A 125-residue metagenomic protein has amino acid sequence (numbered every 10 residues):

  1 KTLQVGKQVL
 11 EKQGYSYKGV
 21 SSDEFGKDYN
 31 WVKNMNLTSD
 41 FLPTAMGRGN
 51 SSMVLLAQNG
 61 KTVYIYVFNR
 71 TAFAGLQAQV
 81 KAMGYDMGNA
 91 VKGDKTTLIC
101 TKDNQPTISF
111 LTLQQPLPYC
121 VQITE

Functional and structural regions predicted by a protein language model:
K1, V63, E125: Functionally engaged cysteine thiol sites
K1-A57: N-terminal leader/targeting segments
Q8-K12, M35-N36, A78-A82, L98 (+1 more regions): Mature, folded catalytic cores of secreted/periplasmic enzymes
Q13-Y15, K27, T62-Y64, M83 (+1 more regions): Intrinsically disordered, low-complexity segments enriched in small/polar residues
K18, V32, L56-Q58, Y66-F68 (+4 more regions): A structural detector for beta-sheet-dominated domains
F41-K95: Long, charged/polar, surface-exposed segments that mediate recognition or autoinhibition
K95-E125: Glycine-rich, aromatic-bearing surface loops/beta-hairpins
